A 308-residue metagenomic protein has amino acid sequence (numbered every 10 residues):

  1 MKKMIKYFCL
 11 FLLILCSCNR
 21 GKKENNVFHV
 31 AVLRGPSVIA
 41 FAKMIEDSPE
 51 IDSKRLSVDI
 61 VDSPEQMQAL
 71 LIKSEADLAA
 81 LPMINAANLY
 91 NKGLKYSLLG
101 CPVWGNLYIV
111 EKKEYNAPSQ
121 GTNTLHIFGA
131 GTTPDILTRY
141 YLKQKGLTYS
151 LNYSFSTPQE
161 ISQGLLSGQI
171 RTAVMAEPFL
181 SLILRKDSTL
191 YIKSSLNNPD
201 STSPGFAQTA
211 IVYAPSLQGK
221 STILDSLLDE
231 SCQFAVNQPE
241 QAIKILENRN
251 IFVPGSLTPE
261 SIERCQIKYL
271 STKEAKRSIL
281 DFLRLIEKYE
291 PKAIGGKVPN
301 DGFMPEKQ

Functional and structural regions predicted by a protein language model:
K2-L10: Sec-dependent signal peptide recognition, specifically the positively charged N-region followed immediately by
N26-G146, R171-T172, E177, K193: Short, glycine-/small- and polar/acidic-enriched structural segments that line small-molecule recognition paths
K43-M44, L107-A117, G205-S221, S271: A bilobed periplasmic-binding-protein/Venus flytrap-type ligand-binding module shared by bacterial periplasmic
E46, I72-K73, N91, K143 (+7 more regions): Sec-exported extracytoplasmic/periplasmic mature domains
I84-N85, S154-L246: Pocket-lining segment of extracytoplasmic ligand-binding domains
S216-A293: Secondary-structure end/capping motifs
R284-Q308: Conserved C-terminal helix/tail region of periplasmic/extracytoplasmic solute-binding proteins
